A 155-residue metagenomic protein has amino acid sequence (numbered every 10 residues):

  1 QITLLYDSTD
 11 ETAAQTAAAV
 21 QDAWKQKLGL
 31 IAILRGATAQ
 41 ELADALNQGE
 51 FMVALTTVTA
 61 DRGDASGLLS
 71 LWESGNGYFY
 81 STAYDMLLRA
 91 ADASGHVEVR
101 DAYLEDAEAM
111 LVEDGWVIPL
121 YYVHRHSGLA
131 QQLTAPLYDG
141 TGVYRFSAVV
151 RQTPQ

Functional and structural regions predicted by a protein language model:
Q1, A45-G49, G67-A93, V123-Q155: Short, solvent-exposed loop/beta-turn-alpha elements that line the ligand-binding surface or hinge of extracytoplasmic
Q1-A60: Ligand/substrate-recognition segments at binding pockets and active sites
Q1-D7, G95-Q131: Bilobed periplasmic-binding protein-like "clamshell/Venus-flytrap" ligand-binding domains
T12-V20, T38, L42, Y80-L87 (+2 more regions): Stable alpha-helical elements in mature extracytoplasmic
A13-Q15, A65, Q131: Generic domain-boundary/flexible-linker signal
Q21-L30, N47-F51, T59, E73 (+2 more regions): Sec-exported extracytoplasmic/periplasmic mature domains
A54, D64-L68: Short beta-strand-centered segments that line the small-molecule binding cleft or hinge of alpha/beta clamshell
A60-R62, H126-S127: Short Gly/Pro-enriched loop/turn and capping motifs at secondary-structure junctions
